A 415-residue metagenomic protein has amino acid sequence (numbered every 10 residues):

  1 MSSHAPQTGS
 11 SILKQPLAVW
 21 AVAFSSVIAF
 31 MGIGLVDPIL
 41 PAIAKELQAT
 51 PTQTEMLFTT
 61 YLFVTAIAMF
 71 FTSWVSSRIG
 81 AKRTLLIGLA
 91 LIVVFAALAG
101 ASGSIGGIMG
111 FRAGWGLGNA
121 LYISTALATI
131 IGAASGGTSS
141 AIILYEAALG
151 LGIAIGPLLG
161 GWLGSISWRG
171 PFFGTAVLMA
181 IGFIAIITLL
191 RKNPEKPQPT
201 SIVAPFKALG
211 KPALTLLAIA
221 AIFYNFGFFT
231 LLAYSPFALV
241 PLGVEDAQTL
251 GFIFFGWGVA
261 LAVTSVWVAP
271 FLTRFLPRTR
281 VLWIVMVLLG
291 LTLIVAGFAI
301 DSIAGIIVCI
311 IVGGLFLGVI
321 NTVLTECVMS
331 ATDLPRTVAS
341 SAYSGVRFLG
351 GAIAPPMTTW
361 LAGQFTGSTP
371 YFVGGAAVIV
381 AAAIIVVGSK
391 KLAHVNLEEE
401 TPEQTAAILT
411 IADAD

Functional and structural regions predicted by a protein language model:
H4-L13, L190-L217: Juxtamembrane intracellular "pre-TM" segments in multi-pass secondary transporters
Q48, G80, A101-G107, S135 (+1 more regions): Helix-breaking motifs and short loop linkers at transmembrane-helix boundaries and internal kinks in secondary membrane
A66-G103: Conserved MFS/SLC helix-loop-helix module at the cytosolic interface between two early adjacent transmembrane helices
M69-G80, T264-P277, A362: Helix-to-loop junctions at the C-terminal end of transmembrane segments in multipass secondary transporters
F95, G106-G114, A304-V312: Paired small-residue
F111-L151: Cytoplasmic helix-loop-helix junction between adjacent transmembrane helices in 12-TM secondary transporters
G136, I143-T188: Helix-loop-helix hairpin linking two adjacent transmembrane segments in secondary transporters
T279-L324: C-terminal transmembrane helical hairpin of 12-TM major facilitator-type secondary transporters
